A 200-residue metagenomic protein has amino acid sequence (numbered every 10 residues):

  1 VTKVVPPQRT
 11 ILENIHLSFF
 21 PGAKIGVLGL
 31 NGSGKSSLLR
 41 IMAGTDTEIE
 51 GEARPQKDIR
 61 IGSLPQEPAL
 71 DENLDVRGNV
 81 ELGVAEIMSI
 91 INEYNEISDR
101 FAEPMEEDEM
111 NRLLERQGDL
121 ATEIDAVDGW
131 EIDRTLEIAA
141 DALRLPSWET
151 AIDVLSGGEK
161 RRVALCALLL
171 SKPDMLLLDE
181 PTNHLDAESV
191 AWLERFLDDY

Functional and structural regions predicted by a protein language model:
V1-Y200: ABC ATP-binding cassette signature C-motif
